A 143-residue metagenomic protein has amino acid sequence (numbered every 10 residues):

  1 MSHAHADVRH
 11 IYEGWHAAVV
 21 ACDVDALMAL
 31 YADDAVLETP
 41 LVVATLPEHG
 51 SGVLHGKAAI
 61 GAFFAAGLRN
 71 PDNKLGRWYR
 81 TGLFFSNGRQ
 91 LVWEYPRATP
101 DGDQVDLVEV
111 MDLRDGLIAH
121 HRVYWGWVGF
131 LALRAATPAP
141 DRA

Functional and structural regions predicted by a protein language model:
M1-D33, P138-A143: Short, low-complexity N-terminal intrinsically disordered segments enriched in polar/charged residues
M1-H3, A62-A143: A beta-strand edge to alpha-helix "cap/lid" segment located at domain peripheries
H5, A26-F85, R89: A solvent-exposed, acidic/Ser-Thr-rich amphipathic alpha-helical stretch
H10, A26-M28, V36, E109-D115 (+1 more regions): Low-complexity, compositionally biased segments
